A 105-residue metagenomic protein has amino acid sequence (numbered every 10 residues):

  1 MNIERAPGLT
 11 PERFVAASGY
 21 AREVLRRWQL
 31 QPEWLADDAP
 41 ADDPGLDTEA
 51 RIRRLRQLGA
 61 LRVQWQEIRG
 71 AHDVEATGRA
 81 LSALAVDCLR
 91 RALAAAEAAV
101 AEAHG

Functional and structural regions predicted by a protein language model:
M1-G105: Non-catalytic regulatory/linker segments of enzymes
